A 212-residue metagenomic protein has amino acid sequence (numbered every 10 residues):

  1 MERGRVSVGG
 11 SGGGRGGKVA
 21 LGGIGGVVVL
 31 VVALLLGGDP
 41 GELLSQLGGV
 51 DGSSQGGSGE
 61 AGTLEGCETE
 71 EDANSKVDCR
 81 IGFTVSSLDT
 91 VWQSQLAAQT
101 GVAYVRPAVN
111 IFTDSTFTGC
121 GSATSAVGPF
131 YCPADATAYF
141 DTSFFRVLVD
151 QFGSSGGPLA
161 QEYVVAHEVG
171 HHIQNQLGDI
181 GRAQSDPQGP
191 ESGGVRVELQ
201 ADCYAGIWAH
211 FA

Functional and structural regions predicted by a protein language model:
M1-G66: Long amphipathic alpha-helical segments used for membrane anchoring, targeting, substrate engagement, or oligomerization
V31, W92, F140, Y163-Q176 (+2 more regions): Active-site recognition of the HExxH zinc-binding catalytic motif
A61-D78: Acidic/histidine-rich, surface-exposed loop or edge segments in extracytoplasmic proteins
C79-V85, D89-G101, V195-A212: Short helix/loop segments within enzyme catalytic domains that coordinate or immediately flank catalytic cofactors
Q93-N110, L177, G181-D186, A212: Surface-exposed patches in mature extracellular/periplasmic domains of secreted proteins
D114-D141: Catalytic zinc-binding patch centered on the HExxH motif and its immediate surroundings that defines zinc-dependent
F144-Y163, G189-V195: Short pre-active-site segment immediately N-terminal to the catalytic Zn-binding motif
N175-L199: Post-HEXXH active-site segment of zinc metalloproteases
